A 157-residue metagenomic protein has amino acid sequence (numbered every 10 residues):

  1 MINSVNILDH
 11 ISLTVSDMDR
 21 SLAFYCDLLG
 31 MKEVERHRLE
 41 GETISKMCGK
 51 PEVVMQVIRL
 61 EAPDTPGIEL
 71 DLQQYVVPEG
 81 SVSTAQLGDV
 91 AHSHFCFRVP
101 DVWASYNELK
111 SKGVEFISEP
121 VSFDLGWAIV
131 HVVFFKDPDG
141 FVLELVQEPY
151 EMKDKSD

Functional and structural regions predicted by a protein language model:
M1-S4, L13, C96-D157: Vicinal oxygen chelate
N3-V5, G49-V54, Q86-D89: A generic structural micro-feature
H10, V90-H94: Eukaryotic phosphotyrosine signaling hubs
T14-P66: Core segments of cupin and vicinal oxygen chelate
S16-D17, P63-T65, V76-V77, P100-V102 (+1 more regions): Short loop segments at secondary-structure junctions
G41-K46, P78-S83, K153-D154: A short, acidic/glycine-rich surface segment
L70-L72: Helix-adjacent hinge/juxtasegments
Q74-P78, E148-Y150: Acetyl-CoA-dependent GNAT
